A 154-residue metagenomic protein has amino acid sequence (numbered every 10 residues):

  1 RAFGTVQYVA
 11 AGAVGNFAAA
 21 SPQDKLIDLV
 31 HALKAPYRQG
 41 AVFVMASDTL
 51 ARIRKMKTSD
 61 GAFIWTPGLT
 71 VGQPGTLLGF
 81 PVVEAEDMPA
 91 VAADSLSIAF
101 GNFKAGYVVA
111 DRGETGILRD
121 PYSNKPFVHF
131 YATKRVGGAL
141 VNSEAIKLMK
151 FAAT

Functional and structural regions predicted by a protein language model:
R1-T154: Structured, hydrophobic secondary-structure cores that serve as assembly/anchoring elements
